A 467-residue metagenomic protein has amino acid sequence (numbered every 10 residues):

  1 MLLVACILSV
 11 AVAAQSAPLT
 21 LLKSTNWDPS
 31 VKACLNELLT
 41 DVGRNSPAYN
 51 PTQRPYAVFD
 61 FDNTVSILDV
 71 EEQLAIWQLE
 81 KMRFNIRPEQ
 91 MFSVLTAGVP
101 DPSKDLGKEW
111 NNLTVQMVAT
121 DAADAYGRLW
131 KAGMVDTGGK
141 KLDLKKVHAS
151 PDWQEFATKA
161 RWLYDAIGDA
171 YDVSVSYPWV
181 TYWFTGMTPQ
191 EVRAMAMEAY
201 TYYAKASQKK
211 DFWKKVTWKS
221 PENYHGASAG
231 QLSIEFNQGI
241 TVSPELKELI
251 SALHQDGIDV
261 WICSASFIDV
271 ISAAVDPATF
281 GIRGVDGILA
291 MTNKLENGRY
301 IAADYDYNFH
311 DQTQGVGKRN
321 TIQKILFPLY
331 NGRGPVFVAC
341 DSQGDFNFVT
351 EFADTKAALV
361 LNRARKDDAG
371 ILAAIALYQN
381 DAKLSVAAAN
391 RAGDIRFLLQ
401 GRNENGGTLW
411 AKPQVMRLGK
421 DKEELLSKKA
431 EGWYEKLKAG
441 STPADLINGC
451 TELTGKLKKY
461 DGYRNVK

Functional and structural regions predicted by a protein language model:
L2-S9: Bacterial N-terminal signal peptides
V10-Q15: Sec/Tat signal peptide C-region and signal peptidase I cleavage site
A17-N26, N36, T40, P47-Y49 (+3 more regions): C-terminal cap/substrate-recognition subdomain and adjoining C-terminal extension of metal-dependent phosphatase-like
P55-V70, V349: Asp-based phosphoryl-transfer active-site loop
D62-T64, V70-E71, N293, R363-R365: Solvent-exposed coil/turn segments that connect beta secondary-structure elements in extracytoplasmic/periplasmic
L68-E71, I76-L79, A273-A274, E351: Short, solvent-exposed loop/turn and secondary-structure capping segments
E71, Q78-E80, N85-S233: A metal-dependent, Asp-based hydrolase signature
